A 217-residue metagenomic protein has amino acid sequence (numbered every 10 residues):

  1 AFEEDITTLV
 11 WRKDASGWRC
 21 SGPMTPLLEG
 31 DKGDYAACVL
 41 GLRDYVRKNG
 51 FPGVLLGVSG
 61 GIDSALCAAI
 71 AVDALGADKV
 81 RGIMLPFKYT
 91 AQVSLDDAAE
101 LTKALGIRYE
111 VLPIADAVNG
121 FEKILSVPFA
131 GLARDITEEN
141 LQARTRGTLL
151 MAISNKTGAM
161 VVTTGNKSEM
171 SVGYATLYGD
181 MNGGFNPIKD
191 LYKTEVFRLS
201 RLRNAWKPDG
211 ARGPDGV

Functional and structural regions predicted by a protein language model:
A1-L55, V72-D73: RNA-binding accessory domains that recognize and position tRNA/RNA substrates
E3-G17, K79-M84, K88, Q92-T137 (+2 more regions): A conserved beta-strand->alpha-helix junction
T8, L55-G57, D63-L66, R81-M84 (+5 more regions): Structured core elements
S21-L28, N49-L56, G82-I83, G131-I136 (+1 more regions): Glycine- and acidic
R43-P52, D73, A77-V80, K123 (+2 more regions): Conserved helix-loop functional segments at active or binding sites
G50-F87, L95-A99, A104: Conserved structured catalytic cores and adjacent interaction surfaces of nucleotide-binding/hydrolyzing enzymes
F51-S64, A117-V118, N166-S168, P214-V217: A glycine-rich phosphate-binding loop feature that marks nucleotide/adenosyl-phosphate handling sites
L75, L105, P128-D209: Active-site adenylate/phosphate-handling loop in enzymes that bind or generate adenylated species
